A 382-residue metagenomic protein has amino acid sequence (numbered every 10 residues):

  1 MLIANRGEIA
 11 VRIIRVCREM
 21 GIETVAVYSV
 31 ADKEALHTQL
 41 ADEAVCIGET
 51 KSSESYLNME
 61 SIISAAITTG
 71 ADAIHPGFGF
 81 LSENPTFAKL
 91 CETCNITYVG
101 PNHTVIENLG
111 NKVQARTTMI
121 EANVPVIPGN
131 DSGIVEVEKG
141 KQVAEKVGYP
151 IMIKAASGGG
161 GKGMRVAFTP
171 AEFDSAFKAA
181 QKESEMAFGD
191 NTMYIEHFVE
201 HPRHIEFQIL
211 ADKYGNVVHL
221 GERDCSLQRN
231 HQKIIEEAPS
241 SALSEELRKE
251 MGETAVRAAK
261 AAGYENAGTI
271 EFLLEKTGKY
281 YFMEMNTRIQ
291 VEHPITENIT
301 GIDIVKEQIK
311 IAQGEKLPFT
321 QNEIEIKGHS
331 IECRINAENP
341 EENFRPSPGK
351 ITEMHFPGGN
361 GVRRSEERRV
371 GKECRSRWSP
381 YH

Functional and structural regions predicted by a protein language model:
M1-I270, L274-H293: N-terminal beta-alpha lobe that positions the nucleotide/phosphoryl donor in ATP/NTP-coupled carboxylate activation
I106, L220, L227, I234-I235 (+6 more regions): Short clusters of hydrophobic/aromatic residues that line enzyme substrate/ligand-binding pockets
V126-P128, N266-G268, E315-Q321, E342-P346: Acidic/polar loop patches that form or flank catalytic/metal-binding clefts of enzymes that bind anionic ligands
Q290-D303: ATP-dependent carboxylate-activation loops
N322-R369: Glycine-rich active-site loop/lid that clamps phosphate-bearing ligands
E367, G371-H382: Positively charged, low-complexity/disordered segments
